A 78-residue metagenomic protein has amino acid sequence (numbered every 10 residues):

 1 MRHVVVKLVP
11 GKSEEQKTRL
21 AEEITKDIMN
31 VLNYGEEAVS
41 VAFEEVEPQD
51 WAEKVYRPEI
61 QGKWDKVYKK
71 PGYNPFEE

Functional and structural regions predicted by a protein language model:
M1-E78: A domain-level signal for the structural core that forms small-molecule/cofactor-binding pockets and catalytic centers
